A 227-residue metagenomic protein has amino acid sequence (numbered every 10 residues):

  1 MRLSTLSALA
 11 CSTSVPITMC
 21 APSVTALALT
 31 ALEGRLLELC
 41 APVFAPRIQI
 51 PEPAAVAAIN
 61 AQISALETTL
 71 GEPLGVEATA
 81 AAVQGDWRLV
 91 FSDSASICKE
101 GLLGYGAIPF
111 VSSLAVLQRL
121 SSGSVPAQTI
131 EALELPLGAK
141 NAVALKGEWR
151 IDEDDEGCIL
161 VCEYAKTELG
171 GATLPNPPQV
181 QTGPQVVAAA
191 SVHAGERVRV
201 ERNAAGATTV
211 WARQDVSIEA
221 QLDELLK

Functional and structural regions predicted by a protein language model:
M1-A31: N-terminal chloroplast transit peptides
T25, L29-K227: Soluble ligand-binding/transfer domains with enclosed cavities or grooves
